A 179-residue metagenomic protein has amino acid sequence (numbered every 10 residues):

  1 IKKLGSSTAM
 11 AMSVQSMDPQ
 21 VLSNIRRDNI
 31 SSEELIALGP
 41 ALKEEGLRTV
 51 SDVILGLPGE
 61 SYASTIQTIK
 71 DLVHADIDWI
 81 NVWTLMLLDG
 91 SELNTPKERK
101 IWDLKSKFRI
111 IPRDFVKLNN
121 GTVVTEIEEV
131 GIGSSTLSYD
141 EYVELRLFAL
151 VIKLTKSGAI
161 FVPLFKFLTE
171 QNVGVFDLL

Functional and structural regions predicted by a protein language model:
I1-V175: A structural motif corresponding to the C-terminal lobe/cap of the Radical SAM core domain
D177-L179: Long, charge-rich C-terminal accessory regions
